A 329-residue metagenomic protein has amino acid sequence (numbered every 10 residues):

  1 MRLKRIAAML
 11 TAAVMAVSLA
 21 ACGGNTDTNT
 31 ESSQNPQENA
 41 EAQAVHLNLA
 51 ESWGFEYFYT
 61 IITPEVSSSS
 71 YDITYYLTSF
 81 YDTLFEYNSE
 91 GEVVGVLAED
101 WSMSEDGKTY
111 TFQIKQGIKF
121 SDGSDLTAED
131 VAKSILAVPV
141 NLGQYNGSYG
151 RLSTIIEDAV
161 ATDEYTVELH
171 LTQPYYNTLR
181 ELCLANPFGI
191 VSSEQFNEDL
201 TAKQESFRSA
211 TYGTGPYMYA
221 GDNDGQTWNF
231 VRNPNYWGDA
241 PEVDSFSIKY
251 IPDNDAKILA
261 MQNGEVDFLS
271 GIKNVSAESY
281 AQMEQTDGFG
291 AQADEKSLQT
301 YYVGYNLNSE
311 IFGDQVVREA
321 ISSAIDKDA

Functional and structural regions predicted by a protein language model:
M1-H46, E92, M103, R151 (+1 more regions): Short, low-complexity disordered leader/linker segments with a strong preference for bacterial N-terminal type II
Q43-G54, T109-F112, V131-I135, V167-L169 (+4 more regions): Short, well-ordered beta-strand elements
A50-M103, L136, Y212-G213: N-terminal lobe/hinge region of extracytoplasmic solute-binding protein
Y71, N88, L184-P241, S245: Gly/Pro-rich hinge or "lid" segments in bacterial periplasmic/extracellular proteins
E99-Q144, E168, A260, I311-G313: Aromatic- and charge-enriched surface segment that lines or borders ligand/interaction sites
T127-S134, E164-H170, G215-P216, V243-S245 (+1 more regions): Alpha-helical secondary-structure segments
S148-F196: Surface-exposed binding/hinge segments that line and control ligand-binding clefts or catalytic entry sites
V160, A220-V231, S247-S309, E319 (+1 more regions): Extracellular/periplasmic solute-recognition and catalytic clefts
